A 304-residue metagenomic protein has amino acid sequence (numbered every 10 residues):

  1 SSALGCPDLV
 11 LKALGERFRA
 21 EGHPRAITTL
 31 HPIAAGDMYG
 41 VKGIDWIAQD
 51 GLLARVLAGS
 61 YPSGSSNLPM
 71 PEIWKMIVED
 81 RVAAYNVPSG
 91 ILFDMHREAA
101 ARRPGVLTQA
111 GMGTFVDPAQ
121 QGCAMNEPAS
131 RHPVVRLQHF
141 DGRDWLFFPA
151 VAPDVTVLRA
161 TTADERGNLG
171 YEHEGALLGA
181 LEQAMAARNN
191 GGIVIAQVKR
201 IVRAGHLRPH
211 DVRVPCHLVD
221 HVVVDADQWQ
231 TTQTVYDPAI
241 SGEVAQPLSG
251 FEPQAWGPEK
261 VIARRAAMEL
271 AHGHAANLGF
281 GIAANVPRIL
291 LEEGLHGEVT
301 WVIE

Functional and structural regions predicted by a protein language model:
S1-E304: Conserved alpha/beta enzyme-core scaffold
